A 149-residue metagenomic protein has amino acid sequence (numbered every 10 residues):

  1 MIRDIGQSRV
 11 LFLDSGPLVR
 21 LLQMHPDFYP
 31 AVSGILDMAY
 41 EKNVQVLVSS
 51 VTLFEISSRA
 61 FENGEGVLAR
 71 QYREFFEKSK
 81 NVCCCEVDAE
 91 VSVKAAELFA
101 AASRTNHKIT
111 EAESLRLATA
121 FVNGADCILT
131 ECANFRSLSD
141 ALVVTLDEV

Functional and structural regions predicted by a protein language model:
M1-V10, M38, V82, L117-V149: Acidic, PIN/NYN-like endoribonuclease modules and their adjacent C-terminal/linker elements
M1-V48, F61-E74, A133: Short, well-structured N-terminal submotif of metal-dependent ribonuclease cores
I2, V82-C127: Active-site neighborhoods of divalent-metal-dependent phosphate/nucleic-acid chemistry enzymes
S15, S50, A89, E111-S114 (+1 more regions): Conserved glycosyltransferase catalytic-site signature
L47, C85, V144: General small-molecule cofactor/ligand-binding pocket signal
N63-V67, A102-S103, V144-E148: Short, hinge-like loop/turn segments at secondary-structure boundaries
